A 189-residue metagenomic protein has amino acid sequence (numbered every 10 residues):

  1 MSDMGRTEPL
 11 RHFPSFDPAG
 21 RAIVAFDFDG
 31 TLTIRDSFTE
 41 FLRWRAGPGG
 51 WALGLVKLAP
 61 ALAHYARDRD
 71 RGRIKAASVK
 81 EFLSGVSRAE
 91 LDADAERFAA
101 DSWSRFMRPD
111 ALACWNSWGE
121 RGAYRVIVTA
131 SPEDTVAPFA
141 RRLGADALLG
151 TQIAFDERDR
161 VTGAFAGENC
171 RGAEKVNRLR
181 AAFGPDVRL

Functional and structural regions predicted by a protein language model:
S2-F16, A93, A100-L189: C-terminal cap/substrate-recognition subdomain and adjoining C-terminal extension of metal-dependent phosphatase-like
P9-D70: Active-site neighborhood of HAD-like aspartate-dependent phosphohydrolases
L32, G49, G85, S102-F106 (+1 more regions): Residues at alpha-helix boundaries and short interhelical turns
D36, V86, E174: Conserved active-site and cofactor/substrate-binding residues in soluble primary-metabolism enzymes
F38-T39, A76, V176: A general structural signal for well-ordered alpha-helical segments in protein cores
G47-P48, Y65-R69, S84-G85, R97 (+2 more regions): A structural signal for alpha-helix termini and helix-coil/disorder junctions
A61-R88, L143, L148-I153: Short, compositionally biased "basic patch" segments
I74-D110: Metal-dependent phosphoesterase signature
